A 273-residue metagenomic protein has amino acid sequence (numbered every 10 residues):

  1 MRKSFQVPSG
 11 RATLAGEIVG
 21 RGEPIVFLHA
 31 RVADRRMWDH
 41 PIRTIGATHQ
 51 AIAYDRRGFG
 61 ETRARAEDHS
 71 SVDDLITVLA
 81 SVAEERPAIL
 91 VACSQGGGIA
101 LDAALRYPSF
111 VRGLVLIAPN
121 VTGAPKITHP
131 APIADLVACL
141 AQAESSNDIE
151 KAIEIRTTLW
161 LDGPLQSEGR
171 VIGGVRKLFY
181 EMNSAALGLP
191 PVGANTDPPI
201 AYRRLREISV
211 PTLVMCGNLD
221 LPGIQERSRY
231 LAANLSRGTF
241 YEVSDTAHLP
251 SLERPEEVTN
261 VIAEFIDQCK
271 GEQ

Functional and structural regions predicted by a protein language model:
M1-I25, A47-H49, T157, V192 (+1 more regions): Alpha/beta-hydrolase fold catalytic core
G10-A64: Conserved HGGG/HGGXW glycine-rich cap/lid loop of the alpha/beta-hydrolase fold
V72-A88: Conserved acidic catalytic loop of the alpha/beta-hydrolase fold
A92, G96, A100: Gly/Ala-rich beta-loop-alpha elbow adjacent to hydrolase catalytic centers
L101, L105-R106, F110-S145: Flexible "cap/lid" loop of the alpha/beta hydrolase fold
S146-P199, R204: Conserved alpha/beta-hydrolase catalytic His-Asp/Glu region
E181-A233, E242: Conserved serine/cysteine hydrolase catalytic core
R237-Q273: Catalytic active-site module of serine/aspartate enzymes centered on a nucleophile-bearing elbow/loop
